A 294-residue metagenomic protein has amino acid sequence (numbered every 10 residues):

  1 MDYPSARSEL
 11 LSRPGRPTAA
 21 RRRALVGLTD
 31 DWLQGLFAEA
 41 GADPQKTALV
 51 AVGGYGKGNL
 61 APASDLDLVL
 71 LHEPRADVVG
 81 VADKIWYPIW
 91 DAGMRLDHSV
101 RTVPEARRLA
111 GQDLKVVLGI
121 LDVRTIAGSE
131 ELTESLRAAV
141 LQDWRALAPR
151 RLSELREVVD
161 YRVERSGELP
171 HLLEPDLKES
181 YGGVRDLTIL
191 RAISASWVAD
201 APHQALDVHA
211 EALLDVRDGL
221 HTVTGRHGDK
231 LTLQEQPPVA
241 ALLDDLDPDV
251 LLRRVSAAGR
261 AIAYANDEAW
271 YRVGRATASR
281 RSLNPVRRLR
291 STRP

Functional and structural regions predicted by a protein language model:
M1-Q45, A63, G167-E168: N-terminal regions immediately upstream of nucleotidyltransferase
P4-S8, A146-T277: Conserved nucleotidyltransferase catalytic core and NTase-mimicking acidic/glycine-rich helix/loop elements in nucleic
S12-R21, L66-H72, L169-P175, V198-A201: Glycine- and acidic
A19, D31-G35, T47-A48, L71-E73 (+2 more regions): Catalytic cores of nucleotide-enabled group-transfer and carboxylate-activating enzymes in metabolic and assembly-line
V26-G27, Q34, V78-E131: Conserved catalytic core of two-metal-ion nucleotidyltransferases
A48-V81, I89, V216: Catalytic metal-binding acidic patch
R101-L109, L233-P237, S279-S282: A glycine-rich phosphate-binding loop feature that marks nucleotide/adenosyl-phosphate handling sites
L214, H221, A278-P294: A cross-family structural signal marking well-folded subdomains
